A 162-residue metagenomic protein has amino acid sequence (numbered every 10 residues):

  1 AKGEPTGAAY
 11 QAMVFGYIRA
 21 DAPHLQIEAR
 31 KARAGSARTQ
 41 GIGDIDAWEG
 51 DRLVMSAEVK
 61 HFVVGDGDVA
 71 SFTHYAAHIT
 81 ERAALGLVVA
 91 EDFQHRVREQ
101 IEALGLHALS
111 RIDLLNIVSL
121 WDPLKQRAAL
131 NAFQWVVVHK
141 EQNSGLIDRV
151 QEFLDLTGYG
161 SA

Functional and structural regions predicted by a protein language model:
A1-K2: A short, surface-exposed helix-loop junction/capping segment
P5-A162: Catalytic core segments in nucleotide and nucleic-acid processing enzymes
